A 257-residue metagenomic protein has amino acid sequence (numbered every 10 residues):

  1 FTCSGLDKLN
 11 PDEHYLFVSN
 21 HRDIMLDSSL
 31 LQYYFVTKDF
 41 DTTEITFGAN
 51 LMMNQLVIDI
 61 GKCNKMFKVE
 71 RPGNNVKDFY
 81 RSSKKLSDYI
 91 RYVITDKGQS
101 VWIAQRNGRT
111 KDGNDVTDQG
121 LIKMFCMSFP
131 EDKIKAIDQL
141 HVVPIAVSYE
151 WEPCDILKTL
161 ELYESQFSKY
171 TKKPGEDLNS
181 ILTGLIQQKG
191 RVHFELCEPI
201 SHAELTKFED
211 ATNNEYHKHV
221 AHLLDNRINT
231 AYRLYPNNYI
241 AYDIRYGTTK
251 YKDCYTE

Functional and structural regions predicted by a protein language model:
F1-Y15, H21-D41, G48-Q55, K84-K85 (+2 more regions): Membrane-interfacial terminal anchoring regions of lipid-handling membrane enzymes
E44-P72, V76-Y80: Conserved nucleotide-cofactor-binding alpha/beta core module
A104: Acidic beta-strand-to-loop metal/phosphate-binding motif
N107: Active-site metal-binding loops of divalent metal-dependent hydrolases
